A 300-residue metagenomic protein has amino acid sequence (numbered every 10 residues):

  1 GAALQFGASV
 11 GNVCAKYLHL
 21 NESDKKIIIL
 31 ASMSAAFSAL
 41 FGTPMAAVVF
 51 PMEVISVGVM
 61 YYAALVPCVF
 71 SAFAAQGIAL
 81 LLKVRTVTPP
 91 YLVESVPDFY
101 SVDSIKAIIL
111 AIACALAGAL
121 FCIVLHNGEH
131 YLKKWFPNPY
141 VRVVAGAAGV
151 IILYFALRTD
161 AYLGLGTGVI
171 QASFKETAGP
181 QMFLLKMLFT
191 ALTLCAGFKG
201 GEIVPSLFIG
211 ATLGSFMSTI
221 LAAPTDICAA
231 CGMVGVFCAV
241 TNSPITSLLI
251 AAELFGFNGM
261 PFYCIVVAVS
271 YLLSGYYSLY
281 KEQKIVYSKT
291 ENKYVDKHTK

Functional and structural regions predicted by a protein language model:
G1-K300: Alpha-helical transmembrane segments and immediately membrane-proximal extracytoplasmic
